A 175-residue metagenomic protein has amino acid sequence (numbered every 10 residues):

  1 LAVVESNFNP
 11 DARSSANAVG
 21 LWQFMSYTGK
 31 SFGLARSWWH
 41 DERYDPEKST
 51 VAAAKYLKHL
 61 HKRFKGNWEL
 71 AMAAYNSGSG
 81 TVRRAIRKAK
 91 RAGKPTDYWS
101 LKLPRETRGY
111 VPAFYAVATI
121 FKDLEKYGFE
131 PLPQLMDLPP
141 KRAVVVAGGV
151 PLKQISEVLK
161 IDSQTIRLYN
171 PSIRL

Functional and structural regions predicted by a protein language model:
L1-A2, Y75: Short alpha-helical scaffolding segments that buttress acidic/His motifs in well-ordered protein cores
A12-G33: Short, surface-exposed glycine/acidic/tryptophan-bearing loops
S31, R36-F64, M72-A73, S77-L175: Extracytoplasmic and endomembrane cell-envelope/extracellular-matrix remodeling and assembly machinery
